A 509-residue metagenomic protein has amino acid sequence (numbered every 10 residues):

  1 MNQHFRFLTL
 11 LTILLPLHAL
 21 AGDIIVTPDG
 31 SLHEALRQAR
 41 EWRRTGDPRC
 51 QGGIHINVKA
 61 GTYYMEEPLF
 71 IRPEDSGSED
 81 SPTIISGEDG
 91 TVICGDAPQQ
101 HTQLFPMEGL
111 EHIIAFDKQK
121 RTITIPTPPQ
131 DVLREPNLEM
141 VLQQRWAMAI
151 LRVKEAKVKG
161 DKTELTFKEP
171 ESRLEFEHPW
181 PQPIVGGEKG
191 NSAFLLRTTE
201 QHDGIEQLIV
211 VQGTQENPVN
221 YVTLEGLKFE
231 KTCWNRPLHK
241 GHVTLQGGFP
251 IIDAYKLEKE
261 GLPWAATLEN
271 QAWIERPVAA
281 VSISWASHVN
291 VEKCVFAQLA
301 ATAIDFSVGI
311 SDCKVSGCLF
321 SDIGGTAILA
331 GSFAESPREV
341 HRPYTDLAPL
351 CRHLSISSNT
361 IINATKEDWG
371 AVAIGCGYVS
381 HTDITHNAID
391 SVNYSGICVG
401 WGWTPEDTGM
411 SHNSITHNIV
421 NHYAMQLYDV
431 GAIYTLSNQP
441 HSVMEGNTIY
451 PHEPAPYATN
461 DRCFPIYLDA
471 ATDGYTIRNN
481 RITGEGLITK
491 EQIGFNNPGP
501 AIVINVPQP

Functional and structural regions predicted by a protein language model:
M1-T9: Bacterial N-terminal signal peptides that target proteins for export
L8-H18: Bacterial N-terminal signal peptides
G22, G52-I54, G61, E67 (+18 more regions): The right-handed parallel beta-helix/beta-solenoid scaffold, focusing on the short coil/turn and N-cap positions
I25-W285, N290, S336-T345: Extracellular polysaccharide-degrading/modifying enzymes targeting complex plant/algal/animal polysaccharides
T45, E67-P68, E206, C233-H239 (+10 more regions): Short glycine/acidic-rich loop motifs that flank beta-strands on beta-rich extracellular proteins
N57, Y64, F70, I84-S86 (+19 more regions): Extracellular beta-strand solenoid repeats
E66-P73, D80-I84, R462, L468 (+1 more regions): Predominantly extracellular beta-rich ligand-binding scaffolds that present long acidic/polar faces for carbohydrate
N220-K231, T267, S287-A301, I310-G325 (+6 more regions): Right-handed parallel beta-helix
